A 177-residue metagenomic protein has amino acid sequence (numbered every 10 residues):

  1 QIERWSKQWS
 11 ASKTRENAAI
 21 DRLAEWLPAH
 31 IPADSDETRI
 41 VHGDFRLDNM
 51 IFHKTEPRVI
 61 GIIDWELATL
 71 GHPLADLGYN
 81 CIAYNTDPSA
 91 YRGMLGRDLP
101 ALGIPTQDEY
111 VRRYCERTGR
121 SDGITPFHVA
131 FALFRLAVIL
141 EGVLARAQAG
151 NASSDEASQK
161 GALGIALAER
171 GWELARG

Functional and structural regions predicted by a protein language model:
Q1-G43, H53-P57, E116: An alpha-helical support segment within catalytic cores of ATP-dependent transferases
I2, N17-A24, L74, I104 (+2 more regions): Short, structured helix-loop boundary elements
A19, L102, T106, Y110 (+2 more regions): Soluble or luminal CAZymes and related metallo-dependent hydrolases
D48-I51: Catalytic-loop signature of eukaryotic-like protein kinases
I62-A68: Activation of the activation-loop gatekeeper triad in protein kinase-fold domains
A75-T118, A132-G150: Active-site activation/catalytic loop segments of kinase-like enzymes and analogous catalytic loops in related
R120-A132: All-alpha amphipathic helical-bundle segments outside canonical DNA-binding/catalytic cores that form hydrophobic
G142-G177: Regulatory N- and C-terminal appendages and interdomain linkers associated with kinase/kinase-like NTP transferase
